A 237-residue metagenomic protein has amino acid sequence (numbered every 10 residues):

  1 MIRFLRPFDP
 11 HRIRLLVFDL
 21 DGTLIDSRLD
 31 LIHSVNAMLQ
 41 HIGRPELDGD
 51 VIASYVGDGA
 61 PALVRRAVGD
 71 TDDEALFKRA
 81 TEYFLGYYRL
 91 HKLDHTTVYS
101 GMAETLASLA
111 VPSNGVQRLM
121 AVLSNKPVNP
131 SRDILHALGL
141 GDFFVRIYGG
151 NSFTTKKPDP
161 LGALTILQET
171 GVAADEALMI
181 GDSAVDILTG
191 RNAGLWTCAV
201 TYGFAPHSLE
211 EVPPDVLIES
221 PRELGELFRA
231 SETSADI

Functional and structural regions predicted by a protein language model:
M1-L15, A75, A110, R118 (+2 more regions): Asp-based, Mg2+/Mn2+-dependent phosphohydrolase catalytic module
I2-S54: Active-site neighborhood of HAD-like aspartate-dependent phosphohydrolases
V17-D19, L123, I180: Generic enzyme active-site microenvironment
T23, S124-K126: Conserved phosphate-coupling serine/threonine residues in phosphotransfer and NTP-handling enzymes
I32, N36, G49, A53 (+6 more regions): An amphipathic alpha-helix signature
M38-I42, E104-R118: A short, Lys/Arg-enriched amphipathic alpha-helix followed by its capping loop at the start of a domain
M38-L39, G59-E74, I134, I166-L167: Helix-loop "lid/cap" segments that line or gate small-molecule binding pockets
R65-A107: Metal-dependent phosphoesterase signature
